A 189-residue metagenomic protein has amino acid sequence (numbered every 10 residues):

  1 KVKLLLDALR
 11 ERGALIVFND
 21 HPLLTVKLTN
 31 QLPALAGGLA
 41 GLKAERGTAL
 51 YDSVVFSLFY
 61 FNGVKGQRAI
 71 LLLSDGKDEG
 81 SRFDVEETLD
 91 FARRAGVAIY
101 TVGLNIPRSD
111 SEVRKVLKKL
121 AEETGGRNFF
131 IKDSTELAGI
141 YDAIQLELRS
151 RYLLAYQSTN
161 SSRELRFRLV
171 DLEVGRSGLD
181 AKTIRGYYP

Functional and structural regions predicted by a protein language model:
K1-P189: Scaffold/interface architecture of coatomer-like assemblies
